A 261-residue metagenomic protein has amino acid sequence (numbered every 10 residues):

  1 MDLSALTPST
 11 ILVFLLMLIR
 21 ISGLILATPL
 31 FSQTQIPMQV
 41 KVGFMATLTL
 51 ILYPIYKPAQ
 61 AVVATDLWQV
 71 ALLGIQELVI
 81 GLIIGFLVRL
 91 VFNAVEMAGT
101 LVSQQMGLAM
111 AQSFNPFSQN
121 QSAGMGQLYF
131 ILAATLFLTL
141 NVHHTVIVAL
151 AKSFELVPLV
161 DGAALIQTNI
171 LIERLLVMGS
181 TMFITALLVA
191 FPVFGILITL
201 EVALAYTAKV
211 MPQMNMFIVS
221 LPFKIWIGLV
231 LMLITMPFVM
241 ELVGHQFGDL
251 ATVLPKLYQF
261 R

Functional and structural regions predicted by a protein language model:
M1-R261: Hydrophobic alpha-helical segments and their helix-loop boundaries in membrane and membrane-proximal proteins
